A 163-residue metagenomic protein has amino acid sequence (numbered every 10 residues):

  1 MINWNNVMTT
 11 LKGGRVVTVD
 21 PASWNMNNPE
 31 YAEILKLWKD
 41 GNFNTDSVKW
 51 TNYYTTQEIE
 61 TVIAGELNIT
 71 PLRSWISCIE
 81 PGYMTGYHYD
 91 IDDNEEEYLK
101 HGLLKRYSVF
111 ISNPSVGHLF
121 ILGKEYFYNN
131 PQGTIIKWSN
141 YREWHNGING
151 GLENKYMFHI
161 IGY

Functional and structural regions predicted by a protein language model:
M1-W75: Non-heme Fe(II)/2-oxoglutarate
G65-N68, Y98-H101, F127-N129, I148-G151: A general structural signal for short secondary-structure junctions and capping/turn motifs
T70-L72, G86-Y107: A short beta-loop-beta micro-motif enriched in histidine and acidic residues
W75, S108, N146: Short, surface-exposed charged micro-motifs
C78-E80, E97-V116, I161: Short, conserved beta-strand element in jelly-roll/cupin
E80-Y83, G133: Tight coil/turn sites that cap or link beta-strands
Y83-Y87, N94-E95, H118, W144-I148: Short catalytic/ligand-binding loop motif for oxyanion handling, primarily in non-cytosolic enzymes, centered on
N113-Y163: Catalytic core of Fe(II)/2-oxoglutarate
